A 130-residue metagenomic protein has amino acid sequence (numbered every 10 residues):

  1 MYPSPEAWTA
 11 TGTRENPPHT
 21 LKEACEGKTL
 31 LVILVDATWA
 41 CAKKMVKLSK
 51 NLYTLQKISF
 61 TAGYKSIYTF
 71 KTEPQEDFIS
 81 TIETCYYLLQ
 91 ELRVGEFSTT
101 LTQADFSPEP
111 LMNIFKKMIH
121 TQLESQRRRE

Functional and structural regions predicted by a protein language model:
M1-N51: S-adenosyl-L-methionine/SAH cofactor-binding core of RNA-modifying enzymes
L31-V32, W39-E130: C-terminal folded domains that constitute the principal catalytic or ligand-binding module of multi-domain proteins
